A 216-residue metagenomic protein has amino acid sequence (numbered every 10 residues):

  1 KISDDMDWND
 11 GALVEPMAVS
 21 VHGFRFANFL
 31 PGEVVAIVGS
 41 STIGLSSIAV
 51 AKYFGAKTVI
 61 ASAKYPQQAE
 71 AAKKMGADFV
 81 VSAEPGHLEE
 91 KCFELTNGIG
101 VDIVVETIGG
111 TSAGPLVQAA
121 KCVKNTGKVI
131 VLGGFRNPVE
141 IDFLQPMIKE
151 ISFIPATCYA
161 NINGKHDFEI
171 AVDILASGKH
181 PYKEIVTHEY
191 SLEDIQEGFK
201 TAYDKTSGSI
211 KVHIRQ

Functional and structural regions predicted by a protein language model:
D4-P85, E90: Mid-domain Rossmann-like dinucleotide-binding core that forms the NAD(H)/NADP(H) cofactor-binding site
A12, S40, A61-S62, V81 (+4 more regions): Glycine- and other small-residue-rich loops at beta-strand/loop junctions that grip anionic moieties
A27-L30, E70, K74-S152: Glycine-rich cofactor phosphate-binding loops and adjacent beta1-alpha1 units of small-molecule cofactor enzyme domains
A36, I60, K128-V131, I154 (+1 more regions): Structural detector of well-ordered beta-strand residues that form the stable sheet scaffold of enzyme domains
A56-K57, G100, P181-E184: A local structural motif
H87, V117-A120, N125, H166-Q216: C-terminal hydrophobic helical "lid"/dimerization subdomain of Rossmann-like NAD(P)H-dependent oxidoreductases
E94, N137-H188, Q196-E197: C-terminal substrate-binding/catalytic core of Rossmann-like NAD(P)-dependent dehydrogenases/reductases
